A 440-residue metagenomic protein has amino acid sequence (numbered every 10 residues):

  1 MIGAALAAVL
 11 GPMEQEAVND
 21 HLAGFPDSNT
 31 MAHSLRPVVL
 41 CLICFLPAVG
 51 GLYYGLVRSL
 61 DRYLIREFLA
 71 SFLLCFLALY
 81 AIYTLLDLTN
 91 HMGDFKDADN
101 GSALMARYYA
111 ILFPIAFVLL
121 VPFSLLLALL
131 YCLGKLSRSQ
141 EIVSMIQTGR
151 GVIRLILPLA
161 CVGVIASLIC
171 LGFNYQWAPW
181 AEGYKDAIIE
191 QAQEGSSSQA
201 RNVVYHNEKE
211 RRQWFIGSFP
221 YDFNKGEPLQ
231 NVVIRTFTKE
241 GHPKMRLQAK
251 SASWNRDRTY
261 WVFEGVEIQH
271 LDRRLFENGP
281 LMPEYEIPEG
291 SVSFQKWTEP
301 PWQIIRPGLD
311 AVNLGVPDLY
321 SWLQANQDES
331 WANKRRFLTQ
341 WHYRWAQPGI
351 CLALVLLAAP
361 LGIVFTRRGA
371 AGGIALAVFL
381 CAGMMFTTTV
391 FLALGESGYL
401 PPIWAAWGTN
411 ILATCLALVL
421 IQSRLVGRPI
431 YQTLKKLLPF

Functional and structural regions predicted by a protein language model:
M1, L60-L77: Alpha-helical transmembrane segments and their helix-start/interface "positive-inside/aromatic belt" motifs in integral
M1-A48, A106, A187-V203, K250-F379 (+3 more regions): Non-cytosolic (extracellular/periplasmic/ER-lumenal) segments of integral membrane proteins
V57, T89, L129-I142, T148: Transmembrane helix boundary and interhelical loop/hinge segments in multi-pass membrane proteins
Y63, E67-S71, R154-S167, Y175: Start (N-cap) of specific transmembrane helices in multi-pass transporter permeases
A78, F113-L133: Long, hydrophobic alpha-helical segments
I146-V152, G398: Short helix-to-coil transition segments within interhelical loops that connect adjacent transmembrane helices
C161-N278: Non-transmembrane, extracytosolic/lumenal segments of membrane-associated proteins
I403-L416: Small-residue-rich transmembrane alpha-helices that serve as helix-helix interface/gating elements in multipass
